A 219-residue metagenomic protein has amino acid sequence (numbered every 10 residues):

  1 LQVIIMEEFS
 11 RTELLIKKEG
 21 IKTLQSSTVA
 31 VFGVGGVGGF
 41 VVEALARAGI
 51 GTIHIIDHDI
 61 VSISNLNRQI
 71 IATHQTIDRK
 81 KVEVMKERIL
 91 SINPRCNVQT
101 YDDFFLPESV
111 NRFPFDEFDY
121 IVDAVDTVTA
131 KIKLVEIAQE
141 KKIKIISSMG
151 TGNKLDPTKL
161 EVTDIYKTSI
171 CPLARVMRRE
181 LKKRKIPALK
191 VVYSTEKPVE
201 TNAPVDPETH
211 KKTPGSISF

Functional and structural regions predicted by a protein language model:
V3-A30: N-terminal charged helix/coil linker that caps or initiates catalytic domains
V3-E7, Q25, F113-Y120, V125-A130 (+4 more regions): Glycine-rich phosphate/adenylate-binding loop
V31-G33, I56: Conserved N-terminal Rossmann-fold NAD(P)-binding element of oxidoreductases
V37: Hydrophobic/small residue at the entry helix of a nucleotide-binding pocket
R47-T52: Conserved S-adenosyl-L-methionine
I55-N93: Glycine-rich phosphate-binding loop and adjoining beta1-alpha1-beta2 segment of Rossmann-like nucleotide-binding folds
D102-V110: Conserved SAM/SAH-binding loop
